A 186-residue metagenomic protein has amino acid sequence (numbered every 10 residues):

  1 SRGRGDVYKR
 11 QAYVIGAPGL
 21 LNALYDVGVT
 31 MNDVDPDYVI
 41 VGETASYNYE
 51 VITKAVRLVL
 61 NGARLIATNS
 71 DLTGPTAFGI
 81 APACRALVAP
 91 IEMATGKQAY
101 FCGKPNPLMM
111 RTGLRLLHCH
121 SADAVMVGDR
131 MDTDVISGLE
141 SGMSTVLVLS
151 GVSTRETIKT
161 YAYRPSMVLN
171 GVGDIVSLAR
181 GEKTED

Functional and structural regions predicted by a protein language model:
S1-Y8: Short, small-residue-biased leader/transition segments that mark boundaries at the very start of proteins
K9-D186: Asp-based, Mg2+/Mn2+-dependent phosphohydrolase catalytic module
